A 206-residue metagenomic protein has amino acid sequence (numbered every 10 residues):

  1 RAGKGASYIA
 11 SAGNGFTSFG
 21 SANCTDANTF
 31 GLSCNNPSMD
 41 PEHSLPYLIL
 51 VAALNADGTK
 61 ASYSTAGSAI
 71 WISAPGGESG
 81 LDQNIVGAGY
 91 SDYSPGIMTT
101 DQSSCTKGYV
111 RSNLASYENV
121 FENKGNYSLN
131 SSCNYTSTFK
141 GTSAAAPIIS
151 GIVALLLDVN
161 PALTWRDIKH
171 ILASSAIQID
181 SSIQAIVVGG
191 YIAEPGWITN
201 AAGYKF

Functional and structural regions predicted by a protein language model:
A2-Y8, L45-L50, S68-I70, A162-W165: Loop/turn elements at helix/coil->beta-strand transitions in domains of secreted/extracellular proteins
S7, G13-T17, L54-D57, E78: Catalytic metal-binding/acid-base residues of hydrolase active sites
I9, A52, M98, V153-L157 (+1 more regions): Non-transmembrane alpha-helical segments in soluble domains of secreted/periplasmic/extracellular proteins
I9, G13, D26-S38: N-terminal cap/lid subdomain of alpha/beta-hydrolase-fold enzymes
F19-A22, S62-Y63, D82-I85, S182-A185: Short, solvent-exposed loop/turn and secondary-structure capping segments
N23-N28, G67-S68, V188-G189: Short secondary-structure boundary/capping segments
G31-A154: Extracellular S/T/G-rich loop segment that most often corresponds to the catalytic His/Ser-adjacent loop
Y47-L48, E118, E122-A144, D158-F206: C-terminal subdomain of the subtilisin-like protease fold in secreted/lumenal serine endopeptidases
